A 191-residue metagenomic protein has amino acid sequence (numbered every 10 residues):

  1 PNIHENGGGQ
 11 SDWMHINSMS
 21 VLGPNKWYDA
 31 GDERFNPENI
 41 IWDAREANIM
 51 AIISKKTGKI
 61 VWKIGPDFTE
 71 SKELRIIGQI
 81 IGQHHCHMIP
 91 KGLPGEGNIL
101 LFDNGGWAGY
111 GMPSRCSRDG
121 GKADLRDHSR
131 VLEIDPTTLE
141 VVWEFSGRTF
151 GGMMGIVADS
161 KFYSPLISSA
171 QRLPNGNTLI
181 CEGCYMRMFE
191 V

Functional and structural regions predicted by a protein language model:
P1-V191: Histidine-/acidic-rich catalytic cores in large beta-rich domains
